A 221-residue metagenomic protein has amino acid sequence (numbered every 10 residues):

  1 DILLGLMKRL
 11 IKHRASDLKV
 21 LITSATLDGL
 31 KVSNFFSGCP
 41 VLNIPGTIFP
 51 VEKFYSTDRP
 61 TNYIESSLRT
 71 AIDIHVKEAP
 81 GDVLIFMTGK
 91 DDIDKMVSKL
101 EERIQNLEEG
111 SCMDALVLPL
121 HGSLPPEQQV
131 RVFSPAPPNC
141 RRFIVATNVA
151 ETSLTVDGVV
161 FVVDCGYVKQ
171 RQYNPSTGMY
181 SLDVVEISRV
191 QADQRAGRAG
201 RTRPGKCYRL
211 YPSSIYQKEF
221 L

Functional and structural regions predicted by a protein language model:
D1-L221: P-loop NTPase motor module signature
